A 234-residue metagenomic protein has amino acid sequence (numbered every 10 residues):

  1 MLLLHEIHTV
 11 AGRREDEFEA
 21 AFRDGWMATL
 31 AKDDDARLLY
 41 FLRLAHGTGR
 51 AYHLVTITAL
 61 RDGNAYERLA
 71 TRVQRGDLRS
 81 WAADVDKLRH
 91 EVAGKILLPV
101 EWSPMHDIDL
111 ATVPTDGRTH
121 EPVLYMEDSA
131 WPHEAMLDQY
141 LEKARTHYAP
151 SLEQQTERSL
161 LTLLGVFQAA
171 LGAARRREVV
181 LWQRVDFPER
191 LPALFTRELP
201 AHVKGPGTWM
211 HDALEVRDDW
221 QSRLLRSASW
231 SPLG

Functional and structural regions predicted by a protein language model:
L2: Acidic/histidine-rich, surface-exposed loop or edge segments in extracytoplasmic proteins
H5-R14, E101-D186, S229-G234: Surface-exposed interaction/gating patches
D16-F41, H46-A51, A59-V100, T146-T162 (+2 more regions): An amphipathic, aromatic/His-enriched active-site/gating alpha helix that lines ligand/cofactor pockets
